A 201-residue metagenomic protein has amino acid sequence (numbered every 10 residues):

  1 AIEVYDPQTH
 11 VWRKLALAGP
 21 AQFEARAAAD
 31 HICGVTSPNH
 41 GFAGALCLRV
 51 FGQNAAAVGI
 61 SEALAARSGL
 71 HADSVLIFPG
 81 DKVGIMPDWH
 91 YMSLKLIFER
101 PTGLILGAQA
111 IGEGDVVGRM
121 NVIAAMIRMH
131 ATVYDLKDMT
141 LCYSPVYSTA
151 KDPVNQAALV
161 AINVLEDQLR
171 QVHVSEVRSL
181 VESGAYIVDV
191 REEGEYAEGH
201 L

Functional and structural regions predicted by a protein language model:
I2-G114, T149, P153-S179, A185: Mid-to-C-terminal Rossmann-like scaffold of FAD/NAD(P)H-dependent oxidoreductases
I32, M126-I127, V181, Y196: Hydrophobic residues in alpha-helical segments
G59-I60, N121, R191: Short Gly/charged-rich anion-binding patches and loops
G114-V133: A short, polar/charged loop-to-alpha-helix boundary motif
V133-M139: Catalytic P-loop NTP-binding/switch module of NTPases
E176-L201: Positively charged, proline/Ser/Thr-rich regional signature most characteristic of the Rhodanese/CDC25-like
